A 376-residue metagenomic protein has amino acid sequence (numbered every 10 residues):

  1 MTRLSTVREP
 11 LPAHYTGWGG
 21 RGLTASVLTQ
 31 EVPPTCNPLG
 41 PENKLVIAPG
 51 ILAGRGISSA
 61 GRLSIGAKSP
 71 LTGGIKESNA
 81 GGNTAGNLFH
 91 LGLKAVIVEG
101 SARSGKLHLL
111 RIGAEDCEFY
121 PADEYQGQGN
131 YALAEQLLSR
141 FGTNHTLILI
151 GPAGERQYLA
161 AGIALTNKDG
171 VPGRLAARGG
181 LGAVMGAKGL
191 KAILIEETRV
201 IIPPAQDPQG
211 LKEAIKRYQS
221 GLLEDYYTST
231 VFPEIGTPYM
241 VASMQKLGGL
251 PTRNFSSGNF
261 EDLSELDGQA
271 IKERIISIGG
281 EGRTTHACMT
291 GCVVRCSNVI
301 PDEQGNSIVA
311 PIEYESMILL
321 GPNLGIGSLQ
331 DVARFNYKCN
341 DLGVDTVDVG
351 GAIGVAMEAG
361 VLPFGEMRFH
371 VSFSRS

Functional and structural regions predicted by a protein language model:
M1-N79, N83-S376: Intrinsically disordered, low-complexity segments enriched in small residues
